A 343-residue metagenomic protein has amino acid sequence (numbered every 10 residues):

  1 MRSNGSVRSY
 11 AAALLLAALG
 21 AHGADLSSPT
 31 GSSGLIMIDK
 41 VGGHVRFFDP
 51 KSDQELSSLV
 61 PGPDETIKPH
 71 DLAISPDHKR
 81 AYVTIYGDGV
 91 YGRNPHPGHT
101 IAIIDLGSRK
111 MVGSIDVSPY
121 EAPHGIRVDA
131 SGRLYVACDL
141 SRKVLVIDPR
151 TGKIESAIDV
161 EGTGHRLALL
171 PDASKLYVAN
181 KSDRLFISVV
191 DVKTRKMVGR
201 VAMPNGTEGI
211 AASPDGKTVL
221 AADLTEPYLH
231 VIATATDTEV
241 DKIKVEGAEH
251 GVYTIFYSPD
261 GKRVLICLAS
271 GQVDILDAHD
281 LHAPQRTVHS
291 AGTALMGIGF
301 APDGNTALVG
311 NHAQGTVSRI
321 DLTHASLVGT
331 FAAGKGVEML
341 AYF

Functional and structural regions predicted by a protein language model:
M1-A11: Bacterial N-terminal signal peptides that target proteins for export
G5, G20-G23: Residue-identity detector for glycine
Y10-G20: Bacterial N-terminal signal peptides
H22-F343: Predominantly soluble domains enriched in secretory-pathway, periplasmic, or organellar proteins
